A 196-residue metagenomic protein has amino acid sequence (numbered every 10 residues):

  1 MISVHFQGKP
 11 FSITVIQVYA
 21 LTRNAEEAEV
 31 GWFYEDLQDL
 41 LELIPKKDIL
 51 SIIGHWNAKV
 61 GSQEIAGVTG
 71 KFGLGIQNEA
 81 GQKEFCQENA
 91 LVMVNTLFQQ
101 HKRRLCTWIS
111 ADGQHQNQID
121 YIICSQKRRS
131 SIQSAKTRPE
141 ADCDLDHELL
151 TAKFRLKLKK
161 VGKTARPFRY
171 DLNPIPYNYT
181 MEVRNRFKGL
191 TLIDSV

Functional and structural regions predicted by a protein language model:
M1-V196: A shared catalytic/ligand-binding motif for oxyanion handling
